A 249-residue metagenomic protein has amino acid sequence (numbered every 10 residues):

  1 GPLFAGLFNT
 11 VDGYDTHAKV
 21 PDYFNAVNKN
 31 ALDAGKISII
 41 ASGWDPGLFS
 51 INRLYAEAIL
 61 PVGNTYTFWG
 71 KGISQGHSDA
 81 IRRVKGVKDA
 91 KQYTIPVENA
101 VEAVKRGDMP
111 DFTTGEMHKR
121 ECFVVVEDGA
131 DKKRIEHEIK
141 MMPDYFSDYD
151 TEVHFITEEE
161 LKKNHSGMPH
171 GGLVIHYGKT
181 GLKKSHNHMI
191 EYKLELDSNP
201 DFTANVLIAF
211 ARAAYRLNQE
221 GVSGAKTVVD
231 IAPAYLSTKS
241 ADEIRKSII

Functional and structural regions predicted by a protein language model:
G1-G13: Rossmann-fold NAD(P) dinucleotide-binding segment
L3-F4, V27, A31, R82: A generic structural signal for well-ordered alpha-helical segments
G13-S38: Rossmann-fold NAD(P)-binding glycine/threonine-rich loop
G13-T16, V20, A41-S42, Y66-G70 (+1 more regions): Glycine- and other small-residue-rich loops at beta-strand/loop junctions that grip anionic moieties
A34-N99: Rossmann-like dinucleotide-binding core of oxidoreductases
S74-A211: C-terminal substrate-binding/catalytic lobe of Rossmann-fold NAD(P)-dependent oxidoreductases
H188-I249: NAD(P)-dependent Rossmann-like dehydrogenase/reductase catalytic/cofactor-binding core
